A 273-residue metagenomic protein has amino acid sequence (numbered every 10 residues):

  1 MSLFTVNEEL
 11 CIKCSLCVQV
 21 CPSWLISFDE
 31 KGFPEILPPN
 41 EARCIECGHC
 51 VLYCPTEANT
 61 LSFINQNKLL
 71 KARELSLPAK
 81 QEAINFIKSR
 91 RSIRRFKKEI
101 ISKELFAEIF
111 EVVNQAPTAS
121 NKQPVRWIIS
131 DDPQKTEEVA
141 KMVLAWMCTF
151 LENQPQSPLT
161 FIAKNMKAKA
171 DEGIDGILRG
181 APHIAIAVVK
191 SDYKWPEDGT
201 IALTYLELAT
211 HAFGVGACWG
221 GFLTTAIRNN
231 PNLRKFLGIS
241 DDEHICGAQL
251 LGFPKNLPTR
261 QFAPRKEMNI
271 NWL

Functional and structural regions predicted by a protein language model:
I12, I109, V113, H183-A185 (+2 more regions): Small-aliphatic-rich amphipathic alpha-helix that forms the alpha element of a beta-alpha
L16-F33, H49-Q66: Iron-sulfur cluster-binding cysteine motifs and their immediate structural context in ferredoxin-like electron-transfer
K31-I45: Short linker/helix segments within small regulatory modules
E41-A58, P78-S89: Short Fe-S-cluster ligation motifs
K71-F110, N114: Extended interfacial segments that mediate partner engagement and assembly in macromolecular machines
A119-K122, G176-G180, I239-E243: Solvent-exposed alpha-helices and their adjacent loops that cap or buttress functional pockets in soluble metabolic
I129-E197: Glycine/small-residue-rich phosphate/adenosyl-binding loop
A168-E172, I239, H244-L273: C-terminal helix-cap and adjacent tail motif
